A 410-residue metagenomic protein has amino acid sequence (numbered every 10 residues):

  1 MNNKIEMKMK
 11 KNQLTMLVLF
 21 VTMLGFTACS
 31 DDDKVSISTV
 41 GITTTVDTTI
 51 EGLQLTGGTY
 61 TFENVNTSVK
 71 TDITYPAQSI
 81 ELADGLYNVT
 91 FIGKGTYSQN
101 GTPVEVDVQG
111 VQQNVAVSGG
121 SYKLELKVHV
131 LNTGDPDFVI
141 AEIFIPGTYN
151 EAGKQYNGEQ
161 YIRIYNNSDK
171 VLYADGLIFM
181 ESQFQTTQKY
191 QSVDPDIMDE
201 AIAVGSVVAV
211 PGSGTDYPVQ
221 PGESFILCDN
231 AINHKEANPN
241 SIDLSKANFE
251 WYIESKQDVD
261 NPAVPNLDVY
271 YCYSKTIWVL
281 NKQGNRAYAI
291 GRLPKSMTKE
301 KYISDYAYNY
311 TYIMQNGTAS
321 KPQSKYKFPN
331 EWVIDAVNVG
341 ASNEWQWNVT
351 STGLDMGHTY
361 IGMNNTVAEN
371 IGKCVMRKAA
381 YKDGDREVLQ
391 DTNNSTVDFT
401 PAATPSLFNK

Functional and structural regions predicted by a protein language model:
M1-T49: Bacterial Sec-dependent N-terminal signal peptides
G25, G58, G93-G95: Small side chains
S30-T39, V65-T67, L82-D84, I92-Q160 (+4 more regions): Intrinsically disordered, low-complexity linkers and terminal tails enriched in Ser/Thr/Pro/Gly with interspersed basic
T45-G52, F144-T148: Short polar catalytic/cofactor-binding loops
I50-T67, L172-G176: Short, ordered, surface-exposed loop/turn motifs in non-cytosolic proteins
V69-T74: Short beta-strand segments within Ig-like beta-sandwich modules, predominantly Fibronectin type-III
Y75-L82: Short, surface-exposed beta-strand/beta-hairpin micro-motifs centered on an aromatic residue
